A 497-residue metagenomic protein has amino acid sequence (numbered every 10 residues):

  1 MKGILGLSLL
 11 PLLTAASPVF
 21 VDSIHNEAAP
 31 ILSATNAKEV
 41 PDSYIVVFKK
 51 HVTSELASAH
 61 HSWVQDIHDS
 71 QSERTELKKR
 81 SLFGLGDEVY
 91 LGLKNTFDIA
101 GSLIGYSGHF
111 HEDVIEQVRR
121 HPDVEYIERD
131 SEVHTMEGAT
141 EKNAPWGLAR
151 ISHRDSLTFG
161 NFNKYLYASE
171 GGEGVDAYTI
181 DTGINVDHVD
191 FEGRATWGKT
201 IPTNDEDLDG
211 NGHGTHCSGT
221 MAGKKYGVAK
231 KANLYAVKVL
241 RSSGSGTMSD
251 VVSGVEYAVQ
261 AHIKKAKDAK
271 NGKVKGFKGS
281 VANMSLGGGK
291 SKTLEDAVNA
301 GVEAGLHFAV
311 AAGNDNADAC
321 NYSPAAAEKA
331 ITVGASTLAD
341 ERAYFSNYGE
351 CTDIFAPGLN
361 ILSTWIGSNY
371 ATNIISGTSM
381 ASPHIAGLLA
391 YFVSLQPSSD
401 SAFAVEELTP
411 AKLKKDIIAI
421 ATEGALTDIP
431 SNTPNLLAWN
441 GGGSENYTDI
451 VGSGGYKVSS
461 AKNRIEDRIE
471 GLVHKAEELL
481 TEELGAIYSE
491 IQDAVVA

Functional and structural regions predicted by a protein language model:
M1-F20: Fungal secretory targeting signals
F20-I24, A28-P41, K50, S72-L148: Autoinhibitory propeptides
F48-K50, F110-H111, E128-V133, R154 (+11 more regions): Active-site-proximal beta-strand/loop segments in catalytic clefts of secreted hydrolases
D66-S70, Q117, H121, D130 (+6 more regions): Structured segments of extracytoplasmic/periplasmic soluble domains in secreted or envelope-associated proteins
K164-W197, N204-S253, A266, K275-S280 (+4 more regions): Subtilisin-like serine protease catalytic core
V175-I184, L306, N321-S398, I418: Extracellular S/T/G-rich loop segment that most often corresponds to the catalytic His/Ser-adjacent loop
N204-T215, S243, G313-D315, T372-A386: Gly/Ser-rich catalytic serine loop of serine hydrolases
A232, A236, Q260-L286, S291-A297 (+3 more regions): C-terminal subdomain of the subtilisin-like protease fold in secreted/lumenal serine endopeptidases
